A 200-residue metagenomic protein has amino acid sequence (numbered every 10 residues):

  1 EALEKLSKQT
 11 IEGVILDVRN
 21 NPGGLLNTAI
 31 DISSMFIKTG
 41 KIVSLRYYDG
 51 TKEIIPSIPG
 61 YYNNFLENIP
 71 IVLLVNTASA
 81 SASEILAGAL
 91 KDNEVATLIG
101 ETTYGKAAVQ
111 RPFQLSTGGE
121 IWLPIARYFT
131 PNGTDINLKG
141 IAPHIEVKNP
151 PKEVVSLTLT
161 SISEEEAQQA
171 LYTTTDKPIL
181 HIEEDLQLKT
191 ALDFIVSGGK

Functional and structural regions predicted by a protein language model:
E1-K200: C-terminal "post-core" interaction segments
